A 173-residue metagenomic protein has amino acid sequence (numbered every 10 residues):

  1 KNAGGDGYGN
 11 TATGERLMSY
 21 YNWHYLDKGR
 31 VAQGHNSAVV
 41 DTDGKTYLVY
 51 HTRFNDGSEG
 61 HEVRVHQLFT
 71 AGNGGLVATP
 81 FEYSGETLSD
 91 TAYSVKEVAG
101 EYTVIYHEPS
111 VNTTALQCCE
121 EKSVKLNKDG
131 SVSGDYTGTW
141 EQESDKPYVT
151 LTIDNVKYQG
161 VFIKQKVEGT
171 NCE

Functional and structural regions predicted by a protein language model:
K1-E173: Carbohydrate-active catalytic/glycan-binding domains of CAZyme proteins, especially the secreted or lumenal ectodomains
